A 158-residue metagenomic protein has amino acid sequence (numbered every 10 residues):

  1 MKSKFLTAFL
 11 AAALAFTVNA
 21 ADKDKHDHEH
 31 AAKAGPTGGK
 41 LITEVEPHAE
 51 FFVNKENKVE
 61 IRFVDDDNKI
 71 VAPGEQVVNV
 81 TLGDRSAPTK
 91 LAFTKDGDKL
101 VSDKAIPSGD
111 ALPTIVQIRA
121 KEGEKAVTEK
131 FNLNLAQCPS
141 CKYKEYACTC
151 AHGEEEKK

Functional and structural regions predicted by a protein language model:
K2-S3, L10-A12: Terminal, positively biased "leader/anchor" segments that mediate initial targeting or electrostatic surface association
S3-L6, V18-K158: Intrinsically disordered, low-complexity terminal tails/loops enriched in metal-binding residues
A11-N19: Hydrophobic h-region of N-terminal signal peptides that target proteins for export in Gram-negative bacteria
